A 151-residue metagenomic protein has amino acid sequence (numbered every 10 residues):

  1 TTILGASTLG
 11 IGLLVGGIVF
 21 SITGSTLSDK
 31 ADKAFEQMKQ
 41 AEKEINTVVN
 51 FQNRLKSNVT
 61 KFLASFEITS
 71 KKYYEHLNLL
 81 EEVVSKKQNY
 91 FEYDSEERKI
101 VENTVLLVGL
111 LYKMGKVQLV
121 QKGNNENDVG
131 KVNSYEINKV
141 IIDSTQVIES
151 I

Functional and structural regions predicted by a protein language model:
T1-L27: Small-residue-rich hydrophobic membrane-insertion segments
S21-I151: C-terminal assembly and membrane-engagement modules of membrane-active proteins
